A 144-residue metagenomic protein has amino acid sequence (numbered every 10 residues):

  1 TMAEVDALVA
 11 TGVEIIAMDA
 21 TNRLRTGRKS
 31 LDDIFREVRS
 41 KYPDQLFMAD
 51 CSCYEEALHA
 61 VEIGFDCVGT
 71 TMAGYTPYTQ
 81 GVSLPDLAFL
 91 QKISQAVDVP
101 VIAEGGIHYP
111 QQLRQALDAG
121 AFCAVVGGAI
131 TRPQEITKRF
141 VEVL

Functional and structural regions predicted by a protein language model:
T1-E4, A20-V38, Y54-H59, Y75-S94 (+2 more regions): Active-site-adjacent beta->alpha loops and helix N-cap segments on the catalytic face of soluble alpha/beta enzymes
T1-L8, S52-G64, V97-A103, I107-V126: Catalytic cores of alpha/beta
L8-M18: A generic, well-ordered mixed alpha/beta core segment in the N-terminal half of proteins
V9-A10, R39-K41, K92-Q95, L117-D118: Solvent-exposed alpha-helices and their adjacent loops that cap or buttress functional pockets in soluble metabolic
I16-M18, M48, G69, V125-V126: Conserved beta-strand positions in the central sheet of alpha/beta enzyme cores
R39-A49, S94-E104: Short beta-strand/loop segments at the ligand-binding rim of alpha/beta enzyme cores
P43-Q80: Histidine/lysine/aspartate-rich catalytic loop segments that bind and position anionic ligands
A73, F122, A129-I130: Flexible glycine-rich beta->alpha loop in the catalytic core of nucleotide-sugar glycosyltransferases
